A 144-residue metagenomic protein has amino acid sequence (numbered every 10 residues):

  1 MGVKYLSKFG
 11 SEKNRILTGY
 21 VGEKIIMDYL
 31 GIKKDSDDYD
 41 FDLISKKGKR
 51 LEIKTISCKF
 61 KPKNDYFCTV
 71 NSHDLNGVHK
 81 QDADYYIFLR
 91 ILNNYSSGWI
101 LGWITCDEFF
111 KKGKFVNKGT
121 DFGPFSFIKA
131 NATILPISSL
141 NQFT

Functional and structural regions predicted by a protein language model:
M1-K49, K54-T144: Nucleic-acid endonuclease domains
